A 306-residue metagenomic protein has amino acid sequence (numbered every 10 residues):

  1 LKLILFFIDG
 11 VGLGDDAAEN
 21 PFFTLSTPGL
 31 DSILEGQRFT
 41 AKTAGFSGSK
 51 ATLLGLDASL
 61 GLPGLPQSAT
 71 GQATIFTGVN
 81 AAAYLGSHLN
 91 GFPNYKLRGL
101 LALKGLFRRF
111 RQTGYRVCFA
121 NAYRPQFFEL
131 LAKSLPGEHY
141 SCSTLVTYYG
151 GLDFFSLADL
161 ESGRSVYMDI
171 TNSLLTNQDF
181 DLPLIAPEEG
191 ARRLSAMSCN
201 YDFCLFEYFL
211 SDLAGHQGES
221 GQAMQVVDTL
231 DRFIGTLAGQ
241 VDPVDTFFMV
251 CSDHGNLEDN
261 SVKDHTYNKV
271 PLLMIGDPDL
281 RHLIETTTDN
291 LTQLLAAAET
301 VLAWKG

Functional and structural regions predicted by a protein language model:
L1-G14, I75, D202-F209, I234 (+3 more regions): Beta-strand elements within well-structured catalytic alpha/beta cores of enzymes that handle phosphate/sulfate esters
K2, G12-R109, T113, P125-G137 (+3 more regions): Active-site nucleophile/metal-coordination loop of metallo-enzymes that catalyze phosphate/sulfate and related
P21-S26, Q222-M224, H265-N268: Glycine-rich, phosphate-binding/catalytic loops in enzymes
S32, R109, A196-M197, T236 (+1 more regions): Alpha-helical scaffold elements within enzyme catalytic domains, especially in hydrolases
G64-A214: His/Asp/Glu-rich, glycine-adjacent segments that coordinate divalent cations and/or stabilize oxyanion chemistry on
I185, R192, D212-T246, D259: A long, amphipathic alpha-helix that forms part of the scaffold/cap immediately adjacent to metal-dependent active
H254-I275: Histidine-centered active-site microenvironments of extracellular/periplasmic hydrolases and transferases
P278-H282: Short helix-loop capping/hinge motifs at secondary-structure junctions, enriched in acidic/polar residues
